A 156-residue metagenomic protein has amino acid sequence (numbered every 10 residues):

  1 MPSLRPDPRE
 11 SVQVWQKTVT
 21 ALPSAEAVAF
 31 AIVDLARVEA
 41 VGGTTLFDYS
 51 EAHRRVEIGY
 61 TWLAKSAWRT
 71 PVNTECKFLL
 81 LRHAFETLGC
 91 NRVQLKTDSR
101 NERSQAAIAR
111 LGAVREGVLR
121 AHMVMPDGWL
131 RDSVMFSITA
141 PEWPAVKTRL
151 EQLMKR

Functional and structural regions predicted by a protein language model:
M1-T70, H83, T87, M123 (+1 more regions): GNAT-family acyltransferases
R69-H83, A106: Conserved acetyl-CoA-binding loop-helix of GNAT-fold acetyltransferases
T74, T97, S133: Ser/Thr-centric signal marking residues that sit in or immediately flank functional binding/regulatory motifs
E86-K96: Conserved GNAT acetyl-CoA-binding A-motif
L95-Q105: Conserved beta-strand-loop-alpha-helix junction that forms the acyl-donor binding cleft
K96, V114-G128: Conserved catalytic-core motifs of GNAT/GCN5-like acyltransferases
Q105-A106, P144: Alpha-helical elements of the RecA-like P-loop NTPase motor core of helicases
R110-G112: Active-site-proximal glycine-rich helix-loop-beta segment
